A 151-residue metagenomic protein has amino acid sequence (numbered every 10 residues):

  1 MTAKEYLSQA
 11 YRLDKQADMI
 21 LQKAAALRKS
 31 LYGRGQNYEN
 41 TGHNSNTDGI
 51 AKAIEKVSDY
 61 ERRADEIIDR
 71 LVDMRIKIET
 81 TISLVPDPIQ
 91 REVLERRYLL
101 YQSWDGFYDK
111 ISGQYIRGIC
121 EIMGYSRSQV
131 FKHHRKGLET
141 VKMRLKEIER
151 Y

Functional and structural regions predicted by a protein language model:
M1-L84, R135-E139, M143-Y151: N-terminal interaction/assembly modules
K23, R97-Y98, I116, L138: A generic structural signal for ordered secondary structure
I76, P88, G113-Q114: A generic alpha-helix surface/boundary motif
P86-K110: Short amphipathic alpha helix immediately N-terminal
F107-Y108, Y115-M123: Short alpha-helical "recognition helix" segments of helix-turn-helix
V130-F131: Helix-turn-helix DNA-binding helix
